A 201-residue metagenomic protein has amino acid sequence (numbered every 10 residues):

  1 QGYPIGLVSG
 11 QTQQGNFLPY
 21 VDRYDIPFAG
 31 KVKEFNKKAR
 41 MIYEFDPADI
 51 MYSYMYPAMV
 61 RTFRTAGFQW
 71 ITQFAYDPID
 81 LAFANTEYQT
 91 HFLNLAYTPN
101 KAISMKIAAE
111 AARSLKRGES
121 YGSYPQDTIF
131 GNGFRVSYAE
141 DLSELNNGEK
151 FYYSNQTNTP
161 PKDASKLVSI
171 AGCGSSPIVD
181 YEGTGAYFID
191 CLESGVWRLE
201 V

Functional and structural regions predicted by a protein language model:
G2-A48: Glycoside hydrolase catalytic-domain groove-lining segments
I5-Q14, I50-A75: Non-catalytic scaffold segments within catalytic domains of secreted glycoside hydrolases
V8-G15, K33-A39, A75-A82, K106-R113: Low-complexity, flexible helical/coil segments
N16, K37, A66-Q69, Y187 (+1 more regions): Generic detector of bulky aromatic hydrophobic side chains
L18, R61-F63, A84, H91-F92: Alpha-helix boundary/interfacial micro-motifs
R23-Y24, R64-Q69, L95-P99: Glycine-rich loops and low-complexity Gly/Arg-rich segments that provide flexible linkers or classic glycine-based
A39, V60, Q69-D80, Q89-F92: Contiguous mid-protein beta-loop-alpha structural module that forms a pocket-lining wall or clamp of enzyme active
D77-V201: Aromatic- and carboxylate-lined catalytic core of secreted/periplasmic carbohydrate-active enzymes
